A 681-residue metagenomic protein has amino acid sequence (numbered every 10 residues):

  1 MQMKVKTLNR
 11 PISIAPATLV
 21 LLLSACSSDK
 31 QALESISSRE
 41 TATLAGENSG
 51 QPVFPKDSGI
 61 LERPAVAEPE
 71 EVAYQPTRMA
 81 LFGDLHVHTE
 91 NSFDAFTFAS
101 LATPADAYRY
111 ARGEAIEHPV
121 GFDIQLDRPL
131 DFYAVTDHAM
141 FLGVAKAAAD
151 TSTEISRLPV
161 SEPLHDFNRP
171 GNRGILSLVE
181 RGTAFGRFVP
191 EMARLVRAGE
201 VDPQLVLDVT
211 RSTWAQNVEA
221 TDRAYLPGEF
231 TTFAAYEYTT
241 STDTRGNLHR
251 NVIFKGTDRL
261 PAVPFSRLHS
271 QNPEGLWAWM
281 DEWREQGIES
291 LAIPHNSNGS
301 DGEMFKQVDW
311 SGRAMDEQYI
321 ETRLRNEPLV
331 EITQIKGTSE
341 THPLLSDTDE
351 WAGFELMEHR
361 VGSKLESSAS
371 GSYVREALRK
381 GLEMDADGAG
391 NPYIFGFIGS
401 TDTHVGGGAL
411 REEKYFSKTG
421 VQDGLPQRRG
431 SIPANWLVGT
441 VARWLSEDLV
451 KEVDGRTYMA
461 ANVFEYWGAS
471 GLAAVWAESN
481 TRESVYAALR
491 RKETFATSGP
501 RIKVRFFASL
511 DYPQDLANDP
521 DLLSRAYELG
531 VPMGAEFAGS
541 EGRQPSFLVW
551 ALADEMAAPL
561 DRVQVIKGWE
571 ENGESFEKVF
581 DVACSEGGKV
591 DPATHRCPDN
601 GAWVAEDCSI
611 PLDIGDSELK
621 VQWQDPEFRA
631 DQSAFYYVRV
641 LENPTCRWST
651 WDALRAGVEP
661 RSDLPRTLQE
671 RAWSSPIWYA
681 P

Functional and structural regions predicted by a protein language model:
K4-A15: Bacterial N-terminal signal peptides that target proteins for export
P16-L21: Hydrophobic helical h-region of N-terminal Sec-dependent signal peptides in bacterial secretory/periplasmic proteins
L23-A25: C-terminal motif of bacterial Sec signal peptides marking the signal peptidase cleavage site
D29-P104, Y108-A111, A115-D166, P203-V206 (+5 more regions): C-terminal functional module detector
V160-L195, D599, D607: Low-complexity, serine/threonine/proline-enriched polar segments
V252-F254: Long, charge-dense tracts
D258, L268-Q271, A352: Conserved, charged catalytic cores of large soluble enzymes
P264, G275: Acidic, metal/ion-coordinating pockets
